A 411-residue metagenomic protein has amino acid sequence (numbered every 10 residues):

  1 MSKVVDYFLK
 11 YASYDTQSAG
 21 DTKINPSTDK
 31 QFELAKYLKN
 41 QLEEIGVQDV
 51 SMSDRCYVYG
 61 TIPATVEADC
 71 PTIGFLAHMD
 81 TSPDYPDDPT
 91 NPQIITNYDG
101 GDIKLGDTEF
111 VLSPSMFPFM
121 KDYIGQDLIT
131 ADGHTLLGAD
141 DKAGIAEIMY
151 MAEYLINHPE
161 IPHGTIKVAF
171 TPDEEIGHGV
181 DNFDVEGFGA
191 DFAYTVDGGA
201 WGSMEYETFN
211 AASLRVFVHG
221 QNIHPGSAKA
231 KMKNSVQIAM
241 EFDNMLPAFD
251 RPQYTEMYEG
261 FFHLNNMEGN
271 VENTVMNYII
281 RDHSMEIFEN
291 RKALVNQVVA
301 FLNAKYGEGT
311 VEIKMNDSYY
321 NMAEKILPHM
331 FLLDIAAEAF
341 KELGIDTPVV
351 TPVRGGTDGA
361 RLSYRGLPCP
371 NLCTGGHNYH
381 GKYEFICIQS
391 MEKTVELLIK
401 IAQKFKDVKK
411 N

Functional and structural regions predicted by a protein language model:
S2-D29, I129-T130, N222, Y319 (+1 more regions): N-terminal capping segment at the start of a domain
G20, D49, E160-T165, A248-H263 (+3 more regions): Flexible, glycine/charged-enriched surface loops at secondary-structure junctions
K23-C70, G74-L76, D80, T90-I95: A non-catalytic alpha/beta surface segment that caps or lines the substrate-entry region of metallo-dependent hydrolase
A68-T165, F170: Active-site metal-coordination/substrate-binding segment of hydrolases, especially metallo-dependent peptidases
M120, Q126-A139, D173-N296, A300 (+2 more regions): Midchain, well-structured core segments that form catalytic/ion-binding scaffolds
K233-P252, E286-V298, E338, L343 (+1 more regions): His/Asp/Glu-rich mid-to-C-terminal helical/loop segments that flank catalytic regions of hydrolases
F261-M267, P352-P370: Short glycine-rich, acidic/polar surface loops and turns
N321-A339, R365: Short, low-order "capping/linker" segments at domain edges
